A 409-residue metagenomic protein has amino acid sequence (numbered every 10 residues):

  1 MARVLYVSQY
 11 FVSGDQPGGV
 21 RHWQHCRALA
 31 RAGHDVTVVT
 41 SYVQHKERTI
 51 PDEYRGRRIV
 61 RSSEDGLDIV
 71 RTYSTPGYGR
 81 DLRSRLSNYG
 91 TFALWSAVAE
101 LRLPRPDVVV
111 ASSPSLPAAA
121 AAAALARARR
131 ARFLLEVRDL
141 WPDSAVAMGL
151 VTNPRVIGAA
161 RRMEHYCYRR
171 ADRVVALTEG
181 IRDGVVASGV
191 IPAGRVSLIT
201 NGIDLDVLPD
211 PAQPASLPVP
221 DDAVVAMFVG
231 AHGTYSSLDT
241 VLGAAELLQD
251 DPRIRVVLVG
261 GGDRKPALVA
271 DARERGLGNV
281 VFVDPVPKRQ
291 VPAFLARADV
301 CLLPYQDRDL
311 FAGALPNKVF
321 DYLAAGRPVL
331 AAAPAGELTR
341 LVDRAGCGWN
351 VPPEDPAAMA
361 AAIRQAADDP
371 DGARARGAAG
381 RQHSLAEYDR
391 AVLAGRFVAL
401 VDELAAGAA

Functional and structural regions predicted by a protein language model:
L5, V219-E246, V257: Conserved donor-binding/catalytic core segment of Leloir-type glycosyltransferases
Y42, G180, I199-G202: Carbohydrate-associated surface elements
A97-V98, P117-A120, A124-A128, P154-A176: Membrane-proximal helix-turn-helix segments that form the acceptor-binding/catalytic region of lipid-linked
V186-A187, G194-R195, G202-L217, S237: Acidic anion/phosphate-binding donor-loop and adjacent secondary structure in glycosyltransferase catalytic cores
S236, P287-F294, D299-L323, L330-R340: Nucleotide-sugar-dependent
P252-R253, P266-A293: Nucleotide-activated donor-binding/catalytic signature segment of Leloir-type glycosyltransferases, i.e., the conserved
G336-R364, G372: Change "using UDP/GDP/dTDP sugars" to "using nucleotide sugars
A358, Q365, G372-E387: A short, well-ordered alpha-helix in the C-terminal region of glycosyltransferases
